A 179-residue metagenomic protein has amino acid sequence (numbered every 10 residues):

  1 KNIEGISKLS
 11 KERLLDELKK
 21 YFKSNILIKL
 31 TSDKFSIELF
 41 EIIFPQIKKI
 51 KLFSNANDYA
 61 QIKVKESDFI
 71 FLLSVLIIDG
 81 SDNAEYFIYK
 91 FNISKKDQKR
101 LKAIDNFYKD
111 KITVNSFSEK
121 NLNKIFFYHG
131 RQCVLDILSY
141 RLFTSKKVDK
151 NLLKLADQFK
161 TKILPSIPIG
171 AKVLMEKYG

Functional and structural regions predicted by a protein language model:
K1-I6: Internal alpha/beta core interface subdomains
S7-K8, R13-D16: Divalent-cation-assisted or electrostatically stabilized phosphate/pyrophosphate-binding catalytic cores
K8, Y21-I28, I78-S81, S94-K95: Residues at alpha-helix boundaries and the short loops/turns that link adjacent helices
E17-F40: Long, charge-rich low-complexity segments
D33, I37-G179: C-terminal subdomains that position terminal phosphate/3'-OH groups for nucleotidyl transfer/ligation, primarily on
